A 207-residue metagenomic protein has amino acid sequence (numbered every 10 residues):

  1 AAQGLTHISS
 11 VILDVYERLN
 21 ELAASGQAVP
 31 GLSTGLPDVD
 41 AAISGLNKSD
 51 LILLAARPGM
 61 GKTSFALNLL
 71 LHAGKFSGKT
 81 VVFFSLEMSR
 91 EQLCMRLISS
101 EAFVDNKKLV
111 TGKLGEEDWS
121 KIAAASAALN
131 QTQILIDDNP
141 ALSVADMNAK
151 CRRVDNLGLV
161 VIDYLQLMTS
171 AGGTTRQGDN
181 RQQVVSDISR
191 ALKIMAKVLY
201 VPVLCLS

Functional and structural regions predicted by a protein language model:
A1-K48, V104, D118-Q133, A145 (+1 more regions): Core recognition of P-loop NTPase motor domains used across DNA-transaction enzymes
A41, H72-N156, S170: Cytosolic-facing regulatory segments adjacent to core modules
N47-I52, K79: Pre-Walker A (Motif I) flank of P-loop NTPase domains
A56: The Walker A (P-loop) glycine that initiates the GxxxxGKT/S ATP-binding motif of P-loop NTPases
G59: Walker A (P-loop) phosphate-binding loop of P-loop NTPases
K62: Conserved lysine of the Walker
H72-K75, Q183-C205: Substrate-engagement module of ASCE P-loop NTPases
Q133-M195: Phosphate-binding/switch loop-helix module in NTP-utilizing enzymes
